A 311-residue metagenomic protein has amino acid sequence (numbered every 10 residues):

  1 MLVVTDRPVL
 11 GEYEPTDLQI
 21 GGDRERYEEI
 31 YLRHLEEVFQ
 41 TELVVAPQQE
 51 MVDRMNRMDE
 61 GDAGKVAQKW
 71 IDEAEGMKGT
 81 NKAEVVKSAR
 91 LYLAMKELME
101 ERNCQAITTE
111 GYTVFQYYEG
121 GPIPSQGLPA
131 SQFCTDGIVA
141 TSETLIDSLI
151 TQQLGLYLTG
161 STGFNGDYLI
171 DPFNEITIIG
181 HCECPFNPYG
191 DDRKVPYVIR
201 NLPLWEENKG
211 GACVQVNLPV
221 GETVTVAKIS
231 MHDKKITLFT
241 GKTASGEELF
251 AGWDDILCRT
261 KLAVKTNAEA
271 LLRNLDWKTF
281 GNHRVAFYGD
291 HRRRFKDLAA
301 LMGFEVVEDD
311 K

Functional and structural regions predicted by a protein language model:
M1-S161: Conserved, well-structured core segments that form the ligand-binding/active-site neighborhood of functional domains
D6, C184, D290-R292: Generic structural motif
H34-E36, V66-Q68, L128-Q132, F186-D191 (+2 more regions): Short, surface-exposed linear patches
L43, G163-N165, V306-D309: Short secondary-structure junctions
R54-E73, Q153-N174, T279-M302: A broadly tuned preference for mixed-charge, low-complexity surface segments
E110-G111, G166-L169, D310: Active-site proximal loops enriched in glycine and acidic residues that flank catalytic Cys/His/Asp and coordinate
C134-G252: C-terminal catalytic subdomain
E206-K311: Extended hydrophobic packing segments that form well-structured cores
